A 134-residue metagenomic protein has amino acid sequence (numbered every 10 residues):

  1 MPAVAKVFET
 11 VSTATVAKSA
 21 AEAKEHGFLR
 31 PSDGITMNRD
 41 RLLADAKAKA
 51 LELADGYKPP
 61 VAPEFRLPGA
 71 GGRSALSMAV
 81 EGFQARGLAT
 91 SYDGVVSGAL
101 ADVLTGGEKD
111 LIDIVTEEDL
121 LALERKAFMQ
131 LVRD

Functional and structural regions predicted by a protein language model:
M1-T10, A14-T15, S19, E25 (+2 more regions): Intrinsically disordered, low-complexity segments enriched in small/flexible residues
